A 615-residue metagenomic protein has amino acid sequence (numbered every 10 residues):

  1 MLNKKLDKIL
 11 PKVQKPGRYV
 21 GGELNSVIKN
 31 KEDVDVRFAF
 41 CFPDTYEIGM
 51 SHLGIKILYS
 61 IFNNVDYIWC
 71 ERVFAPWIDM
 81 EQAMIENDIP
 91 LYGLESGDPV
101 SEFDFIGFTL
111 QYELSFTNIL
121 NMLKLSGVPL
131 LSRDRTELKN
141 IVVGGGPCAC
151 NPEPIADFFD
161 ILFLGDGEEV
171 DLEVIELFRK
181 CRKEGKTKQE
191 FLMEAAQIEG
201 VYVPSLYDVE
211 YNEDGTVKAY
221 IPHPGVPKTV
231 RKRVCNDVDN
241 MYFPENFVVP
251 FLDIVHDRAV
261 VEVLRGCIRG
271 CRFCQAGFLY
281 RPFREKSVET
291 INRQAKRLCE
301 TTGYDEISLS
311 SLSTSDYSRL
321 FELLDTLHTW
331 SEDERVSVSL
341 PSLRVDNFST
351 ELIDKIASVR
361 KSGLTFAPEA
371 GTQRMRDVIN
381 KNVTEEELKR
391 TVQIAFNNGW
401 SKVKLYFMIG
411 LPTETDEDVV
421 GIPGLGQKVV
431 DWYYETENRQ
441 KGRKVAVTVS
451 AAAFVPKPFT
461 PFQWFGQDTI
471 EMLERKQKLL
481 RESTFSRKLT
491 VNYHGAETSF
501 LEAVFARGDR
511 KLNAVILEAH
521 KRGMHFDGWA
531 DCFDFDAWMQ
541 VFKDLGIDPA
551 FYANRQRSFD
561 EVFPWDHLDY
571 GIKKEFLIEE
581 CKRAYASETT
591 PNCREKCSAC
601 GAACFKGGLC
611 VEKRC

Functional and structural regions predicted by a protein language model:
M1-I28, E32, F38-F40, F485-C615: Radical SAM enzyme core and accessory elements
D7-A39, Y46-E47, P204, E210 (+3 more regions): N-terminal [4Fe-4S]-dependent radical SAM core
F38-D44, F62, V249-Q275, C299 (+2 more regions): N-terminal pre-triad scaffold of radical SAM enzymes
C41, K296-K404, M408-T448, A452 (+1 more regions): Conserved SAM/AdoMet-binding glycine-rich loop
H52, D253-E289, A599-R614: Canonical Radical SAM [4Fe-4S] cluster-binding loop centered on the CxxxCxxC motif and its immediate flanking residues
Y67-D79: A short beta-strand-loop structural module common to alpha/beta enzyme folds
P76-I221, P458-D509, L517-D531: Glycine-rich beta-alpha loop elements in corrinoid/cobalamin-binding modules across cobalamin-dependent enzymes
E194-P204, L312-Y317, P341-N347, G410 (+4 more regions): A glycine-rich phosphate-binding loop feature that marks nucleotide/adenosyl-phosphate handling sites
